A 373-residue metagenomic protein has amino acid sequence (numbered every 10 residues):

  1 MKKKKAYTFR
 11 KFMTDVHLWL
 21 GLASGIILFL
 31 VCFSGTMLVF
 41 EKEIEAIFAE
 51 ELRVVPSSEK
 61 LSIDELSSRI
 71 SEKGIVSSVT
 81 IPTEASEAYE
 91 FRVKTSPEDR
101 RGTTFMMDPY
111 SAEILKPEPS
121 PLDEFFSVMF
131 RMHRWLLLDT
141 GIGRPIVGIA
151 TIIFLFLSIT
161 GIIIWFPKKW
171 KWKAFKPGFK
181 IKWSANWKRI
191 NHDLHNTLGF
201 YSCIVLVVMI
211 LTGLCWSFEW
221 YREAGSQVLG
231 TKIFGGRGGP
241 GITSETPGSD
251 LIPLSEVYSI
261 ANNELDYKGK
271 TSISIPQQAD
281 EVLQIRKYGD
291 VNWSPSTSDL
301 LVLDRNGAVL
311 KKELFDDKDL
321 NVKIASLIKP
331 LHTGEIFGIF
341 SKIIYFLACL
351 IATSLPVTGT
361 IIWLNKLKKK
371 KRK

Functional and structural regions predicted by a protein language model:
M1-K373: Conserved histidines in hydrophobic membrane contexts and catalytic metal-binding motifs
